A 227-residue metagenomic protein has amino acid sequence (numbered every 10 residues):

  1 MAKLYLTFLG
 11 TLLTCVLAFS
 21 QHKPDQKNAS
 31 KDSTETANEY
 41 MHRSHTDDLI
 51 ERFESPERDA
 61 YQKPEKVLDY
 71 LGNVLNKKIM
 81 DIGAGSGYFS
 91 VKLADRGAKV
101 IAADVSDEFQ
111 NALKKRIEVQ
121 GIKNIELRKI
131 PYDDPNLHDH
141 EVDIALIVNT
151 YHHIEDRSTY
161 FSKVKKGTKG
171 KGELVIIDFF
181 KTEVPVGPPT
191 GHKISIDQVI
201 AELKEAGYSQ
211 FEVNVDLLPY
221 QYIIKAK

Functional and structural regions predicted by a protein language model:
M1-P24: Bacterial Sec-dependent N-terminal signal peptides
H22-G72: Class I SAM-dependent transferase core
M80-D134: Class I SAM-dependent methyltransferase SAM/SAH-binding core
P135-I144: A short acidic, Gly/Pro-enriched loop at the edge of an enzyme's catalytic core that lines a small-molecule cofactor
D143-R157: A short SAM/SAH-binding and catalytic strip from SAM-dependent methyltransferases
S158-E173: A short glycine-rich, Lys/Arg-flanked "PGG" loop and its adjoining helix->strand segment in the class I
V175-I200: Conserved class I S-adenosyl-L-methionine
E212-K227: Core SAM-dependent methyltransferase catalytic element
